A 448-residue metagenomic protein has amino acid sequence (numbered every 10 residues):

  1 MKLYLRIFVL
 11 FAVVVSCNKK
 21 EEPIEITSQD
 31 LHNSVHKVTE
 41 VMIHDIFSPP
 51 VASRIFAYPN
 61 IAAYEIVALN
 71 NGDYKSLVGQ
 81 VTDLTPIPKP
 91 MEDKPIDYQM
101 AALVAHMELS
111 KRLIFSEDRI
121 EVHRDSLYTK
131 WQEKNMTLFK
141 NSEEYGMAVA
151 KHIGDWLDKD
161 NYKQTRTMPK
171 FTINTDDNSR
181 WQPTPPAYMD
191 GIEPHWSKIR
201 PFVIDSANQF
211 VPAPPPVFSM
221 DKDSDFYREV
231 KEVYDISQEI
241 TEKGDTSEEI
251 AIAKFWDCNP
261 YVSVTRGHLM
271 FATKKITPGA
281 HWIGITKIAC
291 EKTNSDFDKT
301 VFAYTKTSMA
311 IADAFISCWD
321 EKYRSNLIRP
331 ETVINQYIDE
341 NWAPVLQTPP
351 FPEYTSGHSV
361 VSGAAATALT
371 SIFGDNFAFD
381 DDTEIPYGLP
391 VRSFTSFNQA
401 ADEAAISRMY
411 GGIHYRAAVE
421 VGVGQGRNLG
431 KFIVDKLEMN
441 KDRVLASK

Functional and structural regions predicted by a protein language model:
M1-E25: Bacterial Sec-dependent N-terminal signal peptides
N18-K448: Acidic/polar surface patches and capping/hinge elements
